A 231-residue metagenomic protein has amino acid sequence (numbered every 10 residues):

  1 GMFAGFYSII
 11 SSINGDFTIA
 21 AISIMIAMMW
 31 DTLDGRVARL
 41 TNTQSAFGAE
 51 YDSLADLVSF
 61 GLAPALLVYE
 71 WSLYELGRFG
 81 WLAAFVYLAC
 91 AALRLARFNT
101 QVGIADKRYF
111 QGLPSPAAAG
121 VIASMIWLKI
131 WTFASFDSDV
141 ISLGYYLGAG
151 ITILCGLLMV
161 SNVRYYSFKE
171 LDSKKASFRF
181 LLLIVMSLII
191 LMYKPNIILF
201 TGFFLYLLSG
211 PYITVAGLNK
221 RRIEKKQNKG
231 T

Functional and structural regions predicted by a protein language model:
G1, D31, D52, D56 (+4 more regions): Residue-level signature of catalytic and energy-coupling elements of molecular machines, predominantly ATP/GTP-dependent
M2-E50, W81-L88, I151-T152: Membrane-embedded alpha-helical segments that form the functional core of polytopic membrane enzymes, especially those
F3-Y7, L62-A65, L181-I189: Hydrophobic, membrane-inserted alpha-helices
Y7-I22, L62-L82, M125-L147, Y193-I197: Helix-coil boundary and interhelical linker segments in multi-pass alpha-helical membrane proteins
T32-L40, A92-T100, P211-I223: Juxtamembrane membrane-interface segments at transmembrane alpha-helix termini
L40-L95: Multi-pass membrane catalytic core of lipid/isoprenoid biosynthesis enzymes
L82-V121: Hydrophobic, well-structured mid-protein blocks that either form specific transmembrane helices
K107-T231: C-terminal membrane-associated helical module and adjoining short loops/tails
